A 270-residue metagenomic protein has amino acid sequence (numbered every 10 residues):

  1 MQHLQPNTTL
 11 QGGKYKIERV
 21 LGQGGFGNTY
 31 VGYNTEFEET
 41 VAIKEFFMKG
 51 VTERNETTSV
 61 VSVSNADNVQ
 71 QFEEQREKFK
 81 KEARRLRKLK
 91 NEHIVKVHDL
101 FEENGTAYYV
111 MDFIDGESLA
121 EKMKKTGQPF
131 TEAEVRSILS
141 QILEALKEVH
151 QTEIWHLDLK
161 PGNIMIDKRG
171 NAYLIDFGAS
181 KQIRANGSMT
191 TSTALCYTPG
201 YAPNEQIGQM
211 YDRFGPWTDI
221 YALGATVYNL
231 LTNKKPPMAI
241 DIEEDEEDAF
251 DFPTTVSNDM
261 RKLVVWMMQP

Functional and structural regions predicted by a protein language model:
N55-K88: AlphaC helix of the eukaryotic protein kinase fold
L100: Activation-segment/catalytic-loop signature of the eukaryotic protein kinase fold
N104-S118, K122: Conserved short submotifs of the Hanks-type protein kinase catalytic core that shape the nucleotide-binding pocket
I138-L139: Activation segment signature within eukaryotic-like protein kinase domains
L143-I154: Protein kinase catalytic-loop region centered on the HRD/HxD motif
T190-Q206: Conserved activation segment of eukaryotic-like protein kinases, specifically the C-terminal portion of the activation
T255-P270: Conserved C-terminal C-lobe helix
